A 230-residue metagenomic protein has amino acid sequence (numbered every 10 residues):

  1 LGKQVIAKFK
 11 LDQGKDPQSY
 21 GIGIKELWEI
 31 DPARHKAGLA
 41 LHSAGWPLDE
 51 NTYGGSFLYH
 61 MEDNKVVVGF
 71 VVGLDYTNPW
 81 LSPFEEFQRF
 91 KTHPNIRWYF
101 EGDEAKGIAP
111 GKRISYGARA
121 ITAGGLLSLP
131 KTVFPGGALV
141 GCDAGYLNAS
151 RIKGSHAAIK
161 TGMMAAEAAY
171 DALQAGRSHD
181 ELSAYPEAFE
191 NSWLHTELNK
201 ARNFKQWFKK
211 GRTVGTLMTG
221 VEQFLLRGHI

Functional and structural regions predicted by a protein language model:
L1-H229: Residues forming the flavin
